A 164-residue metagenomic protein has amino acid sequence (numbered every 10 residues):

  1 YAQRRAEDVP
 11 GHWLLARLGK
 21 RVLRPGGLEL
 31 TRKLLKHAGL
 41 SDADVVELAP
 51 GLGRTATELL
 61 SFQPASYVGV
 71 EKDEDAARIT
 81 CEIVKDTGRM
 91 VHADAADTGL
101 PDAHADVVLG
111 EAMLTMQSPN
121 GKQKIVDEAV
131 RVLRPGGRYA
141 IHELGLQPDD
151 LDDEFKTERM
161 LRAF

Functional and structural regions predicted by a protein language model:
V9-L28: Class I SAM-dependent methyltransferase Rossmann-like catalytic core, especially the SAM/SAH-binding loop
L18, L144-F164: Short, glycine-/aromatic-enriched active-site segment of Class I SAM-dependent methyltransferases
R24-D42: Conserved alpha-helix/loop element of class I SAM-dependent methyltransferases that forms part of the SAM/SAH-binding
A38-G39, V84, L133: A generic alpha-to-beta junction signature in SAM-dependent methyltransferases
V46, L52-T98: Class I SAM-dependent methyltransferase SAM/SAH-binding core
A96-V108: A short acidic, Gly/Pro-enriched loop at the edge of an enzyme's catalytic core that lines a small-molecule cofactor
V107-G121: A short SAM/SAH-binding and catalytic strip from SAM-dependent methyltransferases
Q123-R138: A short glycine-rich, Lys/Arg-flanked "PGG" loop and its adjoining helix->strand segment in the class I
